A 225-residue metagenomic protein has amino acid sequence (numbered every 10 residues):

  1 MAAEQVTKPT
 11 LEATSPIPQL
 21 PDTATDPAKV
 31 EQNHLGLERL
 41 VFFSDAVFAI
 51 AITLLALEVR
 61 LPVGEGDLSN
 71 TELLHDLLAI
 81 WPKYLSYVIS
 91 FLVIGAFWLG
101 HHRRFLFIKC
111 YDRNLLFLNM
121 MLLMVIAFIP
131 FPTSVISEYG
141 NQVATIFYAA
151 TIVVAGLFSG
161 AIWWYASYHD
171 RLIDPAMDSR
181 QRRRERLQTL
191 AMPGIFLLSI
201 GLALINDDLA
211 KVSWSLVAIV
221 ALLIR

Functional and structural regions predicted by a protein language model:
A2-R225: Multi-pass alpha-helical transmembrane bundle typical of ion/small-solute transporters and intramembrane aspartyl
